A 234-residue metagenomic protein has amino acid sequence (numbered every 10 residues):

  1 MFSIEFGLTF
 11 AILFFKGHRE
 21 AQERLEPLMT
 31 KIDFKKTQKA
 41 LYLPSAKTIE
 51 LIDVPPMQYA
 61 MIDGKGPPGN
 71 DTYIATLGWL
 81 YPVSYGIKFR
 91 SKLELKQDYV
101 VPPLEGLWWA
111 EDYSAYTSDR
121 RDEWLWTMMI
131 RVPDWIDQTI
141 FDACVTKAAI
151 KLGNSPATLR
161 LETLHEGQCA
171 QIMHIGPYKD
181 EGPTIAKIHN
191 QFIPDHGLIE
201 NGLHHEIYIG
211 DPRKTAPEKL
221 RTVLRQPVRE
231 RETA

Functional and structural regions predicted by a protein language model:
T9, F14-L28: Short, Lys/Arg-enriched N-terminal segments with co-localized hydrophobic residues within the first ~10-30 amino acids
L25-A234: A solvent-exposed interaction/effector surface
